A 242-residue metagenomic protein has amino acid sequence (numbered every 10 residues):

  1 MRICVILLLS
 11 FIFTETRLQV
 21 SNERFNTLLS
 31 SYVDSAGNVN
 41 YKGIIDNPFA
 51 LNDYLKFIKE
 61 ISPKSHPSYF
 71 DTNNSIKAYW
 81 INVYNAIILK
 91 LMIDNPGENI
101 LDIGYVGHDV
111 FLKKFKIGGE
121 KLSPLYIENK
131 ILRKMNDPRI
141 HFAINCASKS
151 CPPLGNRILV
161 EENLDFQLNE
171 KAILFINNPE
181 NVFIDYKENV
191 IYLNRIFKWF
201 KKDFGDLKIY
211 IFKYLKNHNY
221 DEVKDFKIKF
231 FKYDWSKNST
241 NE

Functional and structural regions predicted by a protein language model:
I3-T14: Sec-dependent N-terminal signal peptides
L18-E242: Interaction/scaffold regions that mediate signaling and macromolecular assembly across diverse proteins
